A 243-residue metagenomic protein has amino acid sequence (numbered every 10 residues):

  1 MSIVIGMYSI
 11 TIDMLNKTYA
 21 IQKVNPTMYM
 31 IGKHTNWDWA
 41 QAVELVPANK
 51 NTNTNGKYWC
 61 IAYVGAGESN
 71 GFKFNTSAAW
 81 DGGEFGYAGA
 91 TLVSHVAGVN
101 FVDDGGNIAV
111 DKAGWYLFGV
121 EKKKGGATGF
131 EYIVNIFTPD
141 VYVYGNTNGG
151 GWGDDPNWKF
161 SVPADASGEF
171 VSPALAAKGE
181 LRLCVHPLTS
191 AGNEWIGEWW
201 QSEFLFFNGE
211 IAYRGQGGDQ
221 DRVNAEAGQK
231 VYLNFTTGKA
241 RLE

Functional and structural regions predicted by a protein language model:
M1-E243: Insoluble glucan recognition modules
